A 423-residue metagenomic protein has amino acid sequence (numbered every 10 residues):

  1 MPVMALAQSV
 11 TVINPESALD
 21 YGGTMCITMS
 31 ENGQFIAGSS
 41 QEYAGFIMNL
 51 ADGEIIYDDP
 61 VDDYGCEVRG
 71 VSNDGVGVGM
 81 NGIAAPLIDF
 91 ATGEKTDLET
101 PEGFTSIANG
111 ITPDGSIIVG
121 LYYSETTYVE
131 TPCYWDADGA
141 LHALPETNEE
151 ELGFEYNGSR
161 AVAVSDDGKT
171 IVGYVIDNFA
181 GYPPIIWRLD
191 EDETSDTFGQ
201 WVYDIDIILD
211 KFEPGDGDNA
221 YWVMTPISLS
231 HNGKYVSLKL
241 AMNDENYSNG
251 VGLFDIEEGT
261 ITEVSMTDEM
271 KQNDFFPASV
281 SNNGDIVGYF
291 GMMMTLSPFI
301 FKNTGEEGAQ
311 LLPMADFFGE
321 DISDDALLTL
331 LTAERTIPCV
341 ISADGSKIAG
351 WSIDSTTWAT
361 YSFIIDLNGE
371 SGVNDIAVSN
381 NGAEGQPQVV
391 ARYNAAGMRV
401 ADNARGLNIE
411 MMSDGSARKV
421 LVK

Functional and structural regions predicted by a protein language model:
M1-L6: C-terminal segment of classical bacterial N-terminal signal peptides
A7-G369: Residue-level hotspots at or immediately adjacent to binding/recognition sites across diverse folds
P113, P387, N403: Structured loop/turn residues at beta-strand edges in well-structured enzyme cores
E130, P184, N394, R399-D402: C-terminal trimerization/auto-chaperone modules of long, extracellular attachment fibers and adhesins
D192, N403, V422-K423: General helical structural elements
D366-R399: Residue-level detector of functionally pivotal "anchor" positions at catalytic/ligand-binding pockets or at interdomain
A404-N408: A glycine-anchored, Pro-Gly-centered beta-turn/N-cap motif
I409-K423: C-terminal tail/sorting-segment detector
